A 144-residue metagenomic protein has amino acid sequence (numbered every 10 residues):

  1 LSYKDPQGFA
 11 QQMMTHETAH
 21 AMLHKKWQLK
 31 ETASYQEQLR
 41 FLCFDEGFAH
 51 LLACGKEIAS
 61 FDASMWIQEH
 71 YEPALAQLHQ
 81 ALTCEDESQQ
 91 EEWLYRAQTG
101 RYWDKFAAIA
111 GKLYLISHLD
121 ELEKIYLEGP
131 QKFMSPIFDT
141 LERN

Functional and structural regions predicted by a protein language model:
L1-M14: Short pre-active-site segment immediately N-terminal to the catalytic Zn-binding motif
S2-Y3, L39-R40, K105: Short consensus segments that form the blades of beta-propeller domains, in both extracellular/periplasmic
F9-A10, L52, Y114: Short, hydrophobic/aromatic alpha-helical segments in well-folded domains
M14-L23, F48: Active-site His/Glu-centered metal-binding helix of metallohydrolases
H16, C43-G47, I109-L113: A structural signal for well-ordered alpha-helical segments within the folded catalytic domains of diverse enzymes
M22-K26, S88-E91: Active-site-adjacent bridging/hinge elements
K26-T83: Post-HExxH zinc-binding segment in Zn-dependent metallohydrolases
W66-N144: Pan-zinc metallopeptidase signature
